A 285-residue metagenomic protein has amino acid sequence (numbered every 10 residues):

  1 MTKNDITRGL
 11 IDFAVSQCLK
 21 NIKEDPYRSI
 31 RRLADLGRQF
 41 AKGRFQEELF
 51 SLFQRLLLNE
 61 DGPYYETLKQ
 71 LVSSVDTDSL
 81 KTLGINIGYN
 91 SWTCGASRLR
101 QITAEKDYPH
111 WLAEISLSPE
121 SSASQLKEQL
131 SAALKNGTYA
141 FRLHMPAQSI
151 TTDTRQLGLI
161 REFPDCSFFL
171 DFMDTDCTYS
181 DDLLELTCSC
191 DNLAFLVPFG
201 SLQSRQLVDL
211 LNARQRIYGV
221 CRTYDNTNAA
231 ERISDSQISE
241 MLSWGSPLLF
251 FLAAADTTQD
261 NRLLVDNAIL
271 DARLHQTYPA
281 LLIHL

Functional and structural regions predicted by a protein language model:
M1-Q39, D191-L285: Radical SAM enzyme [4Fe-4S]-AdoMet core and its adjacent flexible, acidic and glycine-rich loops/tails across
M1-R8, A14-Y27, D35-V75, E162: Generic detector of solvent-exposed, compositionally biased contiguous segments
A41-S116, Y139: N-terminal [4Fe-4S]-dependent radical SAM core
S91-A96, Q148-S149, D260-R262: A short linear-motif detector with a strong N-terminal bias
I102, E128-N136, G158-L159, E185-L186 (+3 more regions): A generic secondary-structure signal
W111-S124, A133-T151, I160-Y179, L184-Q203 (+3 more regions): Core AdoMet radical
G158-L159, D165-T175, L242-S243, V265-I269 (+1 more regions): Compact recognition or signaling/catalytic modules
